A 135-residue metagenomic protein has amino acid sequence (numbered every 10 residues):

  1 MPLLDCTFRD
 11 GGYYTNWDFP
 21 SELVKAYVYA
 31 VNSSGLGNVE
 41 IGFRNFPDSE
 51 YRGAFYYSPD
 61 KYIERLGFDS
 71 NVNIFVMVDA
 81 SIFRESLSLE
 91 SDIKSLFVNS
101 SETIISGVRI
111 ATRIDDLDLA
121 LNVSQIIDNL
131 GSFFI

Functional and structural regions predicted by a protein language model:
M1-C6, Y29-N45: N-terminal glycine-rich anion-binding loops that anchor highly charged ligand groups
M1-G12, F19: Replace "His-x-His-based motif
T7-D10, Y14, S49, S91: A near-ubiquitous, low-amplitude feature marking generic local secondary-structure context
G11, V31, V108: Conserved, mostly hydrophobic/aromatic
N16-L23, T112-D116: Catalytic cores of large soluble enzymes that bind and process phosphate-bearing ligands
S21-V31: Short catalytic helix/loop segments, enriched in acidic residues and glycine and frequently bearing histidine
N38, F43-I135: Active-site beta->alpha loop and helix N-cap motifs at the rims of alpha/beta catalytic domains
